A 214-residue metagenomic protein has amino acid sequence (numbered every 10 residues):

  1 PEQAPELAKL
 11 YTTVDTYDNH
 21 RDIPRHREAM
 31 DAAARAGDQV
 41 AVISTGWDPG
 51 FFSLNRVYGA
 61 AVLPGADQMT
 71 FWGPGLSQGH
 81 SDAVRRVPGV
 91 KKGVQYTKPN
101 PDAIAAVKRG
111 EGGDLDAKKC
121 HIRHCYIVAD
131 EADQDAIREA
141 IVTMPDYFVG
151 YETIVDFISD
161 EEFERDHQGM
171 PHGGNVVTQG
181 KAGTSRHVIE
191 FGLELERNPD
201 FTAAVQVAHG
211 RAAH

Functional and structural regions predicted by a protein language model:
E2-T16: Rossmann-fold NAD(P) dinucleotide-binding segment
E6-L7, M30-A34, R85: A generic structural signal for well-ordered alpha-helical segments
D15-T16, A41-T45, F71, V94-Q95: General beta-strand structural signal in soluble alpha/beta enzymes
Y17-A41: Rossmann-fold NAD(P)-binding glycine/threonine-rich loop
H20-P24, S44-S53, P74-Q78, E131 (+1 more regions): Gly/Ser/Thr-rich loops at beta-strand to alpha-helix junctions that form or flank small-molecule/cofactor-binding
R35-P64, Q206: Short alpha-helices
F51-Q68, D82-K92, A212: Oxidoreductase and adenylate-handling cofactor-binding alpha/beta cores
S77-G210: C-terminal substrate-binding/catalytic lobe of Rossmann-fold NAD(P)-dependent oxidoreductases
